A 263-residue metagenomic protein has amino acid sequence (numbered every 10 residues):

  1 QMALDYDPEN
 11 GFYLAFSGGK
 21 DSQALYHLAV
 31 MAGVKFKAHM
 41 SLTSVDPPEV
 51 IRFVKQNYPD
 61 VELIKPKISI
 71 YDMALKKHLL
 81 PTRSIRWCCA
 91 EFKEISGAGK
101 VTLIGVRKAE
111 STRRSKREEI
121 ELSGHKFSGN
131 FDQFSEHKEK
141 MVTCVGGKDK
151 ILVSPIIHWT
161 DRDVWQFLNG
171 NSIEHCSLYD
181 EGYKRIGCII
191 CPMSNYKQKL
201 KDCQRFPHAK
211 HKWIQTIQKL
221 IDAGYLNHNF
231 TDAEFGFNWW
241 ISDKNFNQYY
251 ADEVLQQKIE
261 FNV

Functional and structural regions predicted by a protein language model:
Q1-G170: ATP-dependent adenylation/nucleotidyltransferase module used to activate substrates
N169-V263: ATP/NTP-dependent adenylation/nucleotidyl-transfer catalytic domains that generate, transfer, or process NMP-activated
